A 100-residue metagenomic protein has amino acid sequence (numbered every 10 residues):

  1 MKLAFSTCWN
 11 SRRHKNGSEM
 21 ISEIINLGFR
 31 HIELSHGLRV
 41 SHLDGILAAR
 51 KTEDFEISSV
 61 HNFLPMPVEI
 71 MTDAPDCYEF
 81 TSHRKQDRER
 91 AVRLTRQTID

Functional and structural regions predicted by a protein language model:
M1-Q97: N-terminal pre-domain/capping segments
D100: Divalent metal-binding pocket/active-site signature
